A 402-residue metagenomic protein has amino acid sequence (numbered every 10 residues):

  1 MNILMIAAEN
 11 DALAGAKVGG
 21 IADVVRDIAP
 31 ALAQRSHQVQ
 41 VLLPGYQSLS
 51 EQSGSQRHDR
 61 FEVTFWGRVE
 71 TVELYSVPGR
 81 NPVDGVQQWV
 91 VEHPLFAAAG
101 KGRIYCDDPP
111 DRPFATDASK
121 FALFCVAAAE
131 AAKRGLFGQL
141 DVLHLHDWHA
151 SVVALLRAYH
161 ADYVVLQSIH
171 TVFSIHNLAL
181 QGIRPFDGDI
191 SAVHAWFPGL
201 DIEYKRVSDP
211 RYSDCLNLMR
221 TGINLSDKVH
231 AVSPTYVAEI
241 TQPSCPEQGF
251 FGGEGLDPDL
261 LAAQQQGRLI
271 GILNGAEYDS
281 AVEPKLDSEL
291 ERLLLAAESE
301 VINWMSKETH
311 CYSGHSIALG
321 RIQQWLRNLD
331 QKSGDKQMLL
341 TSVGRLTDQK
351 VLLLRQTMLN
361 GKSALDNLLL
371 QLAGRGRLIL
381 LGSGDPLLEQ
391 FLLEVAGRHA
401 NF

Functional and structural regions predicted by a protein language model:
M1-F402: Catalytic cores of nucleotide-sugar-dependent glycosyltransferases that transfer UDP/GDP/TDP-activated
